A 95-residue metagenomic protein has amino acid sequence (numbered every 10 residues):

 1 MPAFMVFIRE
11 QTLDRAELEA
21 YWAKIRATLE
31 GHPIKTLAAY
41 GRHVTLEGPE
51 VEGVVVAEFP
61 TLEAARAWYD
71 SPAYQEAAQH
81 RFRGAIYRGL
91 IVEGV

Functional and structural regions predicted by a protein language model:
M1-G53, P60-D70, E93-V95: Short S/T/G/P-rich N-terminal loop/turn motif that feeds into the first structured element of a domain
L62-L90: C-terminal structural segments of small proteins and small subunits
